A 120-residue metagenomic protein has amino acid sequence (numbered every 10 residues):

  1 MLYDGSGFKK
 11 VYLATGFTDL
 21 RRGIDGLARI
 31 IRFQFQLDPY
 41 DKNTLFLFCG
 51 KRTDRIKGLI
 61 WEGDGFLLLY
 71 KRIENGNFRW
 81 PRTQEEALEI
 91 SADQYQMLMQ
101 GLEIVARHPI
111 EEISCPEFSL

Functional and structural regions predicted by a protein language model:
M1-L120: Polybasic/polar functional segments that serve as interface/processing modules
